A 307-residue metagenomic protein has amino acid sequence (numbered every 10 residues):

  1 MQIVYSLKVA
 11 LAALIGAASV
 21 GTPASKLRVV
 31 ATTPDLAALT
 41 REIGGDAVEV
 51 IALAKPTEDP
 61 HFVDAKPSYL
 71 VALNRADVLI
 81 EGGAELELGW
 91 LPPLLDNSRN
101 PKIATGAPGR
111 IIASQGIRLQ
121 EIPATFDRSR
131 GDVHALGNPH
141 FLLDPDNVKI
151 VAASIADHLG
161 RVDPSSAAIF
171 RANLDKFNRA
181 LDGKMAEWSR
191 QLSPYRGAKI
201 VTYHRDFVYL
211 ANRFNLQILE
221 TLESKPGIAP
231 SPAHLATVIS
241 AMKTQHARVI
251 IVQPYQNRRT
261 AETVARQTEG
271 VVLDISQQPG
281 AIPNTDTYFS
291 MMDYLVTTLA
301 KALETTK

Functional and structural regions predicted by a protein language model:
M1-Y5: Positively charged n-region of N-terminal signal peptides that target proteins for export
K8-A17: Bacterial N-terminal signal peptides
G21-K307: Extracytoplasmic metal-acquisition and chelation regions
